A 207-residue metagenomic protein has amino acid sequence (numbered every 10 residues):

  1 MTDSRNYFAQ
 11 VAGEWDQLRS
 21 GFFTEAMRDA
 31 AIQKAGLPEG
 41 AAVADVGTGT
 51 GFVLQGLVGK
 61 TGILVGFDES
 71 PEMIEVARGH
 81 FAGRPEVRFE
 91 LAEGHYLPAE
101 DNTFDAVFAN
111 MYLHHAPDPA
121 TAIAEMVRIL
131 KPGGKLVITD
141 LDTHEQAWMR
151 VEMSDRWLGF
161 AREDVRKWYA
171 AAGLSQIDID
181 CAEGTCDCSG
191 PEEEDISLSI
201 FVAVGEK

Functional and structural regions predicted by a protein language model:
M1-E39, F52-G56, M73-V76, H80 (+1 more regions): Conserved class I S-adenosyl-L-methionine
D16-R19, V137-E193, S197, V202-V204: C-terminal alpha-helical "lid/dimerization" subdomain adjacent to the S-adenosyl-L-methionine
A42, G134-K135: Short glycine-centered segments of the SAM/dcSAM-binding site in methyltransferase folds
A42-Y96: Class I SAM-dependent methyltransferase SAM/SAH-binding core
H95-A106: A short acidic, Gly/Pro-enriched loop at the edge of an enzyme's catalytic core that lines a small-molecule cofactor
A106-D118: A short SAM/SAH-binding and catalytic strip from SAM-dependent methyltransferases
A116-T121, Q146: Short N-terminal helix/helix-N-cap motif within the alpha/beta-hydrolase-1
A120-P132: A short glycine-rich, Lys/Arg-flanked "PGG" loop and its adjoining helix->strand segment in the class I
